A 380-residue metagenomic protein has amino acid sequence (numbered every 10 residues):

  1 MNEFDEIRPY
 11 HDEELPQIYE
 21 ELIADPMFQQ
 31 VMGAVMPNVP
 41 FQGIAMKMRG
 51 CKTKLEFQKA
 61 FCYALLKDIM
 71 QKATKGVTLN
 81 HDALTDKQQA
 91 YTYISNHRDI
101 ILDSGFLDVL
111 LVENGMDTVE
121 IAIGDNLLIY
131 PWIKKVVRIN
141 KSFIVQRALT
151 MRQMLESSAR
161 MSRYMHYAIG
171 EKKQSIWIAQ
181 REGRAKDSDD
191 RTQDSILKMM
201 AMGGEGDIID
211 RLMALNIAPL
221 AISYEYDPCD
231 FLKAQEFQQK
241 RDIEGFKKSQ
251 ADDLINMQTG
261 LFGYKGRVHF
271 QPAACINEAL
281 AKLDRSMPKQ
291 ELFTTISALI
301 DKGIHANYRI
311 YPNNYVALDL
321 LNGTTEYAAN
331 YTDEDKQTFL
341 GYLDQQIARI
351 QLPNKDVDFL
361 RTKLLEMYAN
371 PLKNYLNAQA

Functional and structural regions predicted by a protein language model:
M1-Y91, H97-D108, V112, K134 (+2 more regions): Membrane-anchoring hydrophobic helices of lipid-metabolizing enzymes
N2, N38, N80, N96 (+13 more regions): Detector for Asparagine
E3, H11-L15, A24-M27, P37-P40 (+12 more regions): Alpha-helical structural motif
D12, D25, Q29, Y130-P131 (+6 more regions): Short, structured coil/loop segments at alpha-helix boundaries
E14, M27, V31, I44 (+11 more regions): A near-ubiquitous, low-amplitude feature marking generic local secondary-structure context
L55, C62-I276, I350: Soluble catalytic domains of membrane acyltransferases
Y164-H166, Y331-D344, K363-N370: Short, highly charged low-complexity linear segments
E225-K233, F237-A251, I255-L340: Long, C-terminal catalytic modules of enzymes
